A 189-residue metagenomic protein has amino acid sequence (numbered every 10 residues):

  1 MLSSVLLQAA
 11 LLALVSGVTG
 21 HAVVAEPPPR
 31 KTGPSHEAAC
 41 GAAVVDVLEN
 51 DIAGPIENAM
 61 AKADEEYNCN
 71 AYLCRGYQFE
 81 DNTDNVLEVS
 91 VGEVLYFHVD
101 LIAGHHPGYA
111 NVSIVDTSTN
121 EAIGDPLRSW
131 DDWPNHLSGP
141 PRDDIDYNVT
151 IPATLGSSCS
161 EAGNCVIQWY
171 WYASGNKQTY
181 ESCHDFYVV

Functional and structural regions predicted by a protein language model:
M1-A25: Fungal secretory targeting signals
T19-V189: Structured recognition/catalytic domains enriched at protein termini, typified by the LPMO catalytic fold at the mature
